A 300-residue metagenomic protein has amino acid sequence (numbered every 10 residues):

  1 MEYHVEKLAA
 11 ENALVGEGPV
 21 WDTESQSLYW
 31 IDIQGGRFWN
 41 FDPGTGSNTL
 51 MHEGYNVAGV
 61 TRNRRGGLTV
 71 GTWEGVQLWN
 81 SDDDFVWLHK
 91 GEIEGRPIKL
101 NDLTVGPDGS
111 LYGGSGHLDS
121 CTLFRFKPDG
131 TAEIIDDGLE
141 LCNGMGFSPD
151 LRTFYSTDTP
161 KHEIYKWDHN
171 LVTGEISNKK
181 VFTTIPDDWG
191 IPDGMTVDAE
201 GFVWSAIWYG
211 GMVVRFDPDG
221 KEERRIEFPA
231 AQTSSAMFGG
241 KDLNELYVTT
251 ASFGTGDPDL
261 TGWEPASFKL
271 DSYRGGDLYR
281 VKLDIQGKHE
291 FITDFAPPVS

Functional and structural regions predicted by a protein language model:
H4-A10, G46-H52, F85-E94, G130-D137 (+2 more regions): A short beta-strand motif characteristic of beta-propeller blades
A10-S25, E53-T72, E94-G113, T122 (+5 more regions): Beta-rich, blade/repeat-based domains predominating in secreted/periplasmic proteins but also intracellular
D22-T23, L28-Q34, L68-E74, L111-H117 (+3 more regions): Conserved beta-strand positions in repeat-built beta-propeller and related beta-rich domains
R37-W39, G75-Q77, T122-F124, E163-Y165 (+2 more regions): A short loop-to-beta-strand structural motif that recurs across blades of beta-propeller domains
P43, S47, R64-G66, N80-D83 (+9 more regions): Flexible "stalk/tail and boundary" regions
E163, T183-K221: Loop/turn-rich, solvent-exposed surfaces of beta-rich toroidal or solenoidal domains
W167-E175, L283-K288: Short loop/turn segments immediately following beta-strands, especially the blade-tip and inter-blade linker loops
M237-S300: Blade-level signature of beta-propeller repeat domains, shared across WD40, Kelch, NHL, RCC1 and BNR/Asp-box propellers
